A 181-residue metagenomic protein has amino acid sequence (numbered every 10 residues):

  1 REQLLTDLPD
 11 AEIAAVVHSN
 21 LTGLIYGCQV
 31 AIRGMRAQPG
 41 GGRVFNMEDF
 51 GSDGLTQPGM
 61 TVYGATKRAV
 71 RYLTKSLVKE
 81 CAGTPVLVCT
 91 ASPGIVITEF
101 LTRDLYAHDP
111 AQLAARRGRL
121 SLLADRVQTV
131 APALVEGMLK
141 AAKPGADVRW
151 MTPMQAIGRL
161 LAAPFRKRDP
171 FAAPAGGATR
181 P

Functional and structural regions predicted by a protein language model:
E2, I13, P58-V62: Conserved catalytic loop/helix region of short-chain dehydrogenase/reductase
Q3, V30-G41: A short helix-coil junction within the Rossmann-fold of NAD(P)-dependent oxidoreductases
T6-I25, V70: Catalytic Tyr-X3-Lys loop
A14, G41-M47, C89: Conserved catalytic-site loops of classical short-chain dehydrogenases/reductases
C28-Q29, K75: A short, exposed helix-loop element centered on a Lys and neighboring polar residues
R36, R43-A69, T74-K75, K79-A82 (+1 more regions): Catalytic loop of short-chain dehydrogenase/reductase
T90, A107-A162, R166: C-terminal helical subdomain
P93-R103, A107: Short, flexible catalytic-loop segment of classical short-chain dehydrogenase/reductase
